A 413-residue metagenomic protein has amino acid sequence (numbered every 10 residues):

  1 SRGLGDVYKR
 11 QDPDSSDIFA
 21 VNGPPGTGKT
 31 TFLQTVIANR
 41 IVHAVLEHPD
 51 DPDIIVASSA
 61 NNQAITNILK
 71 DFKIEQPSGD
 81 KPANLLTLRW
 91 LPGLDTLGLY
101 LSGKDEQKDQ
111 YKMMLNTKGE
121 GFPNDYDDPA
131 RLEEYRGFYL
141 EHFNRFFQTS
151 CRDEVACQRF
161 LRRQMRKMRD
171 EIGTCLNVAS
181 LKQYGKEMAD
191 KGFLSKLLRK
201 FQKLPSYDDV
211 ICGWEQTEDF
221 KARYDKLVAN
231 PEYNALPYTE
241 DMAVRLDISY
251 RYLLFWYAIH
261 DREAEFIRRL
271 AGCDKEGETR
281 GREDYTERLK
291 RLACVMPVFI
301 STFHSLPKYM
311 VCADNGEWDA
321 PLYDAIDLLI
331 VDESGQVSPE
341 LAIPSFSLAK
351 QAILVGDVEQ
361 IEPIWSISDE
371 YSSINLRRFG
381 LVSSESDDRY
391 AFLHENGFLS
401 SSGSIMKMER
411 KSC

Functional and structural regions predicted by a protein language model:
S1, R199-A325: Conserved helicase NTPase catalytic core signature
G3-Y8: Short, small-residue-biased leader/transition segments that mark boundaries at the very start of proteins
K9-I18, V45-D50: Phosphate-binding P-loop
S15-S16, G26-Q34, R40-V42, Q63-T66 (+4 more regions): Flexible loop/turn segments at secondary-structure boundaries
N22-T27, F32, I37, P49-I68 (+1 more regions): Conserved RecA-like ASCE P-loop NTPase motor core of nucleic-acid helicases/translocases
V42-H43, H48-D208, C212, Y371 (+1 more regions): Extended charged low-complexity segments that act as oligomerization/scaffolding linkers
V56-S58, F299-I300, I330, I353-V355: Structural motif
H304-P307, A313-L328, G335-C413: Conserved helicase motor core of SF1/SF2 NTP-dependent helicases
